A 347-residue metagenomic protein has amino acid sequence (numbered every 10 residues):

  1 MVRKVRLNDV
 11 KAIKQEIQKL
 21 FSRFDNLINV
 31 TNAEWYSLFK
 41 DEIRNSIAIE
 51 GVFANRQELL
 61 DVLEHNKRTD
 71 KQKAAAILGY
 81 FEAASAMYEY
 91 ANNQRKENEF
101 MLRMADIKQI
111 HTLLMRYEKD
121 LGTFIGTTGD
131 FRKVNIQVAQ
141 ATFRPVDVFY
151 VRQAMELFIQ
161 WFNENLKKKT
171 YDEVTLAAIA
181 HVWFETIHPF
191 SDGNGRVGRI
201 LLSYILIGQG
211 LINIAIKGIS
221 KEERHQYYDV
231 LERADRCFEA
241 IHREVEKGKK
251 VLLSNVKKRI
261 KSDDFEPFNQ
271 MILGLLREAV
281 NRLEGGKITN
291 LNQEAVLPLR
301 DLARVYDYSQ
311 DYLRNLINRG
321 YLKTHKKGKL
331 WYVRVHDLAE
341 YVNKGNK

Functional and structural regions predicted by a protein language model:
M1-D192, R196-K347: FIC/Doc superfamily catalytic core
